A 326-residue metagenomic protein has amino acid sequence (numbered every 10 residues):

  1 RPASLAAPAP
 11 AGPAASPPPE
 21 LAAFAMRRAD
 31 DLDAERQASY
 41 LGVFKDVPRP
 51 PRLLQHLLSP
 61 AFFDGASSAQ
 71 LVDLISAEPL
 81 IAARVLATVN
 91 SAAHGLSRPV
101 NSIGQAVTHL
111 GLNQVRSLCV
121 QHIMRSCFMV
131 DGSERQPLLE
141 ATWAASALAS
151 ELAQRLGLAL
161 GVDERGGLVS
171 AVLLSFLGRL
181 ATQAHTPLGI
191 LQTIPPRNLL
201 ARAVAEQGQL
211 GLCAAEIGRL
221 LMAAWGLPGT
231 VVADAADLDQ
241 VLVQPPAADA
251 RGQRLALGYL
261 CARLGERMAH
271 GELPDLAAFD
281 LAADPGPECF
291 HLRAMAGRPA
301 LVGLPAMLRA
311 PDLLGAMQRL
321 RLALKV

Functional and structural regions predicted by a protein language model:
R1-L188, R202-A277, L314-K325: Conserved alpha-helical "signature site" that marks functionally important helical segments or helix/loop junctions
S133, A282-C289: Aromatic/basic-lined ligand-recognition segments that form π-stacking hydrophobic pockets flanked by Lys/Arg to engage
T193-A203: Short glycine/proline- and charge-enriched loop/turn segments that cap or connect secondary-structure elements
H291-V326: Short hairpin/turn module used for nucleic-acid contact or packing/dimerization
